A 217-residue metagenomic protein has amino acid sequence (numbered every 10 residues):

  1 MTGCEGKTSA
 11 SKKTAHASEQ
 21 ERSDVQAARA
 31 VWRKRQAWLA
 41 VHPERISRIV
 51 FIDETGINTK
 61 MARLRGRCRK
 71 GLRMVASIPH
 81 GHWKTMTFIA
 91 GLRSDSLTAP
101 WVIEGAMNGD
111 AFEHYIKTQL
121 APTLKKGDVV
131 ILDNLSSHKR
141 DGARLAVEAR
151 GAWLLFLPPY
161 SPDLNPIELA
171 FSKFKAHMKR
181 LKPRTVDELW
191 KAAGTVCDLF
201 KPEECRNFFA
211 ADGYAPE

Functional and structural regions predicted by a protein language model:
M1-E217: Short functional hotspots at interaction and active-site rims
